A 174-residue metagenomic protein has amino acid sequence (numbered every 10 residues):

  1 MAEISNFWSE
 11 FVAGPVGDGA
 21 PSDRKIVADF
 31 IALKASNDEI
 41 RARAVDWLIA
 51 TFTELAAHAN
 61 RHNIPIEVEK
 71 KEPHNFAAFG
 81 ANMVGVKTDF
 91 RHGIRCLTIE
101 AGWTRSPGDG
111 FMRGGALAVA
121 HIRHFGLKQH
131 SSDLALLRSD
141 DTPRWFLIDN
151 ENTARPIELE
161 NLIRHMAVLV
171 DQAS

Functional and structural regions predicted by a protein language model:
M1-K34: N-terminal, Lys/Arg- and Ser/Thr-rich interaction peptides
A2-S5, F52, S139-D140: Generic detection of intrinsically disordered/low-complexity segments and helix-coil linkers/edges
E3, E10, E54, E67-E72 (+4 more regions): Glutamate identity and glutamate-enriched acidic tracts
G14, H58, H62, L169-Q172: Surface-exposed polar/charged interaction patches
P21-P73: Contiguous, amphipathic alpha-helical segments that mediate oligomerization or scaffolding in large protein assemblies
I66-V86: Ser/Thr-rich, low-complexity intrinsically disordered terminal regions
N82-S174: Intrinsic disorder/low-complexity polar-acidic segments
